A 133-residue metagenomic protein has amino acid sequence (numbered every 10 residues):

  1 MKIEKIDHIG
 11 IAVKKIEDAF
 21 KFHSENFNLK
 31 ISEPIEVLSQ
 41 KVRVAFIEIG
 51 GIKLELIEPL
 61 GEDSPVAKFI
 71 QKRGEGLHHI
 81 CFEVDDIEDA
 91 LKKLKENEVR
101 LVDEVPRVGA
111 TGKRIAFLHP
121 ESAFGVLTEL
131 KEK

Functional and structural regions predicted by a protein language model:
M1, K5-D7, A19, L29-K41 (+2 more regions): A cross-kingdom feature marking solvent-exposed beta-strand/loop segments within repeated, beta-rich binding/scaffold
M1-K2, A45-E48, F82, L91-K133: Vicinal oxygen chelate
I6-K14, A45-E48, A67-K93, A116: Vicinal oxygen chelate
A19-F22, A90-L94: Hydrophobic side chains in well-ordered alpha-helices
L56: Carbohydrate-associated surface elements
P59, D63, L130-K133: Amphipathic N-proximal alpha-helical interface segments
